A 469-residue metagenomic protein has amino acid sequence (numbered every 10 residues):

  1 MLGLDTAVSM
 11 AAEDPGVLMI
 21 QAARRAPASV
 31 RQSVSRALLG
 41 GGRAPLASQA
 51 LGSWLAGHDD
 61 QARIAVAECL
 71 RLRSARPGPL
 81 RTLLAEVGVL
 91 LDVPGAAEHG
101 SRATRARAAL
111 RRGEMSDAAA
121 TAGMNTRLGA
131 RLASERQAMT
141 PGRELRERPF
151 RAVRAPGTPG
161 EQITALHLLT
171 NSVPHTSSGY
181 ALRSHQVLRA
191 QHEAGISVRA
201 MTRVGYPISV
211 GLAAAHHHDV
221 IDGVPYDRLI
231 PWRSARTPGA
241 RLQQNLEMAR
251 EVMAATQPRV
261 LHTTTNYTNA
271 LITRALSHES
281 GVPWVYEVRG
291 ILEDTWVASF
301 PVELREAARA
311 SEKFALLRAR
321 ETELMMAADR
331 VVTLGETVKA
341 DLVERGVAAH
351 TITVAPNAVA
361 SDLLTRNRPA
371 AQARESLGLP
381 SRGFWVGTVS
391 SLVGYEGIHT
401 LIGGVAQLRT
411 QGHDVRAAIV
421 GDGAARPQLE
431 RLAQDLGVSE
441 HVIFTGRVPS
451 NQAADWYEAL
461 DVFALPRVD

Functional and structural regions predicted by a protein language model:
M1-Q49, L128-D222: N-terminal subdomain of nucleotide-sugar transferases
W54, Y286-A315, D362: Acceptor-binding helix/loop patch of EC 2.4 sugar-transfer enzymes, predominantly nucleotide-sugar-dependent
A122, L128-R131, R318-T351: A short, active-site helix/loop in glycosyltransferases that binds the activated sugar's phosphate group
A152-V153, T365-L379: A short helix/loop element that forms part of the nucleotide-sugar donor recognition site in Leloir-type
A165-H167, P380-E396, I402-V405: Conserved donor-binding/catalytic core segment of Leloir-type glycosyltransferases
V204, T337, A358: Carbohydrate-associated surface elements
T256-V260, D329, H441, R447 (+1 more regions): Acidic donor-binding loop of glycosyltransferase active sites
R426-N451: Nucleotide-activated donor-binding/catalytic signature segment of Leloir-type glycosyltransferases, i.e., the conserved
